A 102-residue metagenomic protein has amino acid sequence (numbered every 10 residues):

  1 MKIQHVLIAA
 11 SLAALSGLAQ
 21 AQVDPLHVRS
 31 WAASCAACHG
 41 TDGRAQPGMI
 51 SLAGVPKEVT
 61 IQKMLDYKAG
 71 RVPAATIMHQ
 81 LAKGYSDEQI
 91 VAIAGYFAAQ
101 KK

Functional and structural regions predicted by a protein language model:
M1-I8: Bacterial N-terminal signal peptides that target proteins for export
A13-A32, G48-I50, D66, K101: Electrostatic cytochrome c docking/interface patches
V28, D42-R71, Q80-Y85: Gly/Gly-Pro-rich "capping" loops immediately C-terminal to redox-active cysteine motifs in periplasmic/lumenal
A33-T41, I93: The canonical Cys-X-X-Cys-His
R44, P73, Q100-K102: Inter-heme linker and motif-flanking segments adjacent to c-type heme-binding CXXCH motifs in c-type cytochromes
K83-K102: C-terminal capping alpha-helices of c-type cytochrome domains
